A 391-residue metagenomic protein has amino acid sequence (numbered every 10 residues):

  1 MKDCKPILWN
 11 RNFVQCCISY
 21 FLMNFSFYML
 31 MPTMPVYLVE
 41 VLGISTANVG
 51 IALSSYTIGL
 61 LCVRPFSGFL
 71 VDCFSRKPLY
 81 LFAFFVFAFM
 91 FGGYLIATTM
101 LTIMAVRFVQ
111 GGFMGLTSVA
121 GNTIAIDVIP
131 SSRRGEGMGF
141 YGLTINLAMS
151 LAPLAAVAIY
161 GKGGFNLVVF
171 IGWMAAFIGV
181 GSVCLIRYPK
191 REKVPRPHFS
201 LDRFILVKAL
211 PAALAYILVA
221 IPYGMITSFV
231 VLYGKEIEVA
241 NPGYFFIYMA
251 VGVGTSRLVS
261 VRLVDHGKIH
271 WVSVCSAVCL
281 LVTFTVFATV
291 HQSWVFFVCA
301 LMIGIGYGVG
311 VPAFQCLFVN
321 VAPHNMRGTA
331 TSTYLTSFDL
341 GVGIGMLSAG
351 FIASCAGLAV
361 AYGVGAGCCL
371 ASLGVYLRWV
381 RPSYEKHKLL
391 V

Functional and structural regions predicted by a protein language model:
R11-G50, G224-Y233: Helix-loop boundary and gating motifs at the non-cytosolic
G43, S75, I96-T102, K268 (+1 more regions): Helix-breaking motifs and short loop linkers at transmembrane-helix boundaries and internal kinks in secondary membrane
T57-P65, M149-S150, V253-L258, G343: Residue-level signature of mid-helix packing/kink "hotspots" within the transmembrane helices of 12-pass Major
R64-S75, R257-K268: Helix-to-loop junctions at the C-terminal end of transmembrane segments in multipass secondary transporters
P78-G92, W173, W271-T285: Structural signature of the two symmetry-related core transmembrane helices
L101-V109, W294-M302: Paired small-residue
F108-L143: Cytoplasmic helix-loop-helix junction between adjacent transmembrane helices in 12-TM secondary transporters
M174-E192, V375-W379: C-terminal membrane-cytosol helix-exit motif in multi-pass small-molecule transporters
